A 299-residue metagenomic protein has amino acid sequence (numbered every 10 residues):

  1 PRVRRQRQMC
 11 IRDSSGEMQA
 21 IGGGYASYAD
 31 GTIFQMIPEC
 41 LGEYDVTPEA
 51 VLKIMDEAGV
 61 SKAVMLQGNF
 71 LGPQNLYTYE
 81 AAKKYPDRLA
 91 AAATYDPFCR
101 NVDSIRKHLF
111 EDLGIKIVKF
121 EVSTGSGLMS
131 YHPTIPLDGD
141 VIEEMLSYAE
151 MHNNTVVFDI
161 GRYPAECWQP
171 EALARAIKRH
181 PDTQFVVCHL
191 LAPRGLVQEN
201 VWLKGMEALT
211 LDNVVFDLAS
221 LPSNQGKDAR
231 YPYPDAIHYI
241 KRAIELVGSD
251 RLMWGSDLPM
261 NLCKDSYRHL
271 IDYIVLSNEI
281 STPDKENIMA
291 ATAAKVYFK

Functional and structural regions predicted by a protein language model:
P1-I11: Single conserved hydrophobic/aromatic residue that forms the stacking wall/gate of nucleotide- or nucleobase-binding
R5, G68, L190, D257-L258: Active-site metal-binding loops of divalent metal-dependent hydrolases
R12-K62, K241-M253, N261-K299: Mid-to-C-terminal alpha-helical segments outside catalytic/metal-binding sites
Y44-I54, C99-F110, V201: Short, acidic/polar
M55, T78, A149, F216 (+3 more regions): Conserved, mostly hydrophobic/aromatic
K62, N69-P164, W168, D217-S223 (+1 more regions): Active-site gating/metal-coordination segments in enzymes
T78-R88, E171-Q184, R268-N278: Short, electropositive alpha-helical surface patch
I117, T134-M253: Catalytic pocket-lining loop regions of alpha/beta-barrel enzymes, especially the amidohydrolase/enolase/GH5 lineages
